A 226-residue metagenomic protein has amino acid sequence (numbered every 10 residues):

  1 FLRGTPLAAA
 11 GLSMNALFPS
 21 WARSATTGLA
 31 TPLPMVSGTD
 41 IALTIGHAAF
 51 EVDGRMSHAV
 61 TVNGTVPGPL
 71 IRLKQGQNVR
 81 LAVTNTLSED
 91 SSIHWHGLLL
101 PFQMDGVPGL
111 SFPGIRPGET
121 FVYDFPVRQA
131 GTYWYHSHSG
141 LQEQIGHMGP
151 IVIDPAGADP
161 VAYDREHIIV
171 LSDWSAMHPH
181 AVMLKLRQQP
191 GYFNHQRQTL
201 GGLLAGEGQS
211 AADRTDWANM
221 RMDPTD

Functional and structural regions predicted by a protein language model:
T5-D226: Histidine-centered copper-binding motifs that mark active-site loops of extracellular/periplasmic copper enzymes
